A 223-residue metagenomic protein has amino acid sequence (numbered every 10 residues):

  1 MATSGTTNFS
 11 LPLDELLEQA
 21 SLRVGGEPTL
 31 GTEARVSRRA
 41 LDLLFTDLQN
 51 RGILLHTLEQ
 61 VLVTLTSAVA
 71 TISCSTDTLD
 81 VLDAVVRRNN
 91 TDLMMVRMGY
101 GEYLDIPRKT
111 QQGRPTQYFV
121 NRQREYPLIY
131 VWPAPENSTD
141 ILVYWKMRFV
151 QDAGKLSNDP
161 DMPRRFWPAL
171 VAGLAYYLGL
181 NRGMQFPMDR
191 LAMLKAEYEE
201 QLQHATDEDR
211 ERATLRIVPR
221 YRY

Functional and structural regions predicted by a protein language model:
M1-Y223: Glycine-enriched, solvent-exposed interface loops adjoining structured elements
